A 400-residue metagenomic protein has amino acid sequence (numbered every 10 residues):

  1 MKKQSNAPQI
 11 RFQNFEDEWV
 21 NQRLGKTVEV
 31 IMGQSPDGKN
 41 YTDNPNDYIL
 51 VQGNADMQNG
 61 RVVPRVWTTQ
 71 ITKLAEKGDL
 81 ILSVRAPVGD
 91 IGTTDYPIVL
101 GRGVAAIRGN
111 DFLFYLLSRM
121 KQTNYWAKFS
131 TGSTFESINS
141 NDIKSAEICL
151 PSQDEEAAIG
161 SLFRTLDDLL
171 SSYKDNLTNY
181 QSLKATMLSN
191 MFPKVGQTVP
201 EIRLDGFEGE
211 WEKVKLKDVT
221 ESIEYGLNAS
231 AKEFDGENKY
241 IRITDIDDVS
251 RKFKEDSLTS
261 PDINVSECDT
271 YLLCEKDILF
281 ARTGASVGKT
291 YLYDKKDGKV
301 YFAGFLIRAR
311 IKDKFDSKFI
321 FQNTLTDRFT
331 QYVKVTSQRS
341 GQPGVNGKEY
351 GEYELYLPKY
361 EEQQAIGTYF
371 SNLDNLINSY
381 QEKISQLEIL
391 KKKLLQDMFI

Functional and structural regions predicted by a protein language model:
M1-E16, D175-G209, E382-I400: Short amphipathic coiled-coil heptad-repeat segments
K2, G25-L150, K217-L357: DNA target-recognition domains and sequence-specific DNA-contacting regions of bacterial/archaeal
Q9, K128, S145, S172 (+4 more regions): The feature marks the first
R11-Q34, R203-Y225: Non-catalytic DNA-recognition/assembly elements of restriction-modification systems
F12-Q13, I159-S171, F192, L204 (+2 more regions): Hydrophobic structural patches
Q22, M187, T198, V287 (+1 more regions): Short, charge-patterned binding micro-sites
